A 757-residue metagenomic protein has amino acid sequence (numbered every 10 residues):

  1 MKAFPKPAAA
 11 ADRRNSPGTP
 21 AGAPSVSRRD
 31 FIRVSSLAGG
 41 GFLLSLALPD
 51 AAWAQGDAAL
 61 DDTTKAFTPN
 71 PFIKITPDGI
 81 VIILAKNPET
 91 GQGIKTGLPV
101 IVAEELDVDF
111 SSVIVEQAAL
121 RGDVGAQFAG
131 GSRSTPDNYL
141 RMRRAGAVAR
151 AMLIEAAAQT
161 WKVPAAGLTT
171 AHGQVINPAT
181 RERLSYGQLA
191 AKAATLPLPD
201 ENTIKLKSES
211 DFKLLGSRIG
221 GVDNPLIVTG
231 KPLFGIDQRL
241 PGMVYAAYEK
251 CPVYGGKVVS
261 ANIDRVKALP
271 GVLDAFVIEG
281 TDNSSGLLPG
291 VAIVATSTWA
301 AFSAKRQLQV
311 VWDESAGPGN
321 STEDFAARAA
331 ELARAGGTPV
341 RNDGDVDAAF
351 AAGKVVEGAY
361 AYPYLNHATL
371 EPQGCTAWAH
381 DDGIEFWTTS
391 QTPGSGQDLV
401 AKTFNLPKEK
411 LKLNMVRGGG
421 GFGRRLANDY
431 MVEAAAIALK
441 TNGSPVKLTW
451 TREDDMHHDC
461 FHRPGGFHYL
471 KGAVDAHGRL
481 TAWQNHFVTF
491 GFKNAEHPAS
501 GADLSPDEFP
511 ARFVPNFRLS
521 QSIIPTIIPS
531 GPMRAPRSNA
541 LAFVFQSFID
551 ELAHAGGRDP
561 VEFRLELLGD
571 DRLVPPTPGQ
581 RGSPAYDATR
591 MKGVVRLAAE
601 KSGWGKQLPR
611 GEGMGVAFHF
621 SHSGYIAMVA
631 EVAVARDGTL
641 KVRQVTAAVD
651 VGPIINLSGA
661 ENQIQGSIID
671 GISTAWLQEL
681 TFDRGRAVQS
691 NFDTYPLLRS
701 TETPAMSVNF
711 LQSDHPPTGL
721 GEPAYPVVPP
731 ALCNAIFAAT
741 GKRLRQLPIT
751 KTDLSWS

Functional and structural regions predicted by a protein language model:
K2-A648, A705, N709, L732 (+2 more regions): Structural alpha/beta core scaffold segments of enzyme domains
G652-N656: Cytochrome P450 core scaffold surrounding the K-helix E-X-X-R motif and the conserved "meander" helix-loop region
L657-E661, F682-L698, T718-E722: Hydrophobic alpha-helical bundle architecture
S667: Glycine-rich, small/acidic residue-mixed loop/short-helix segments
R699-P717: Generic long, charged, amphipathic alpha-helical segments
D714-C733: C-terminal structured "cap/appendage" subdomains that terminate the fold
